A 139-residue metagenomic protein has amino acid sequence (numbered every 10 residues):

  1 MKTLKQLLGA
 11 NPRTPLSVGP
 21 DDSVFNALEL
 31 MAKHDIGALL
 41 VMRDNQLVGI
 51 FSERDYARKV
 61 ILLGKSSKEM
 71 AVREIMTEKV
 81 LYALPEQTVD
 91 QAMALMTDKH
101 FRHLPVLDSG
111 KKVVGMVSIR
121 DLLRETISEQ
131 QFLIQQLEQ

Functional and structural regions predicted by a protein language model:
M1-R13, S52-T97, I119-Q139: Tandem CBS (Bateman) regulatory domains
T3-V48: A positional/architectural concept
T14-S17, Q46-L47, K65, Y82 (+1 more regions): Short, flexible active-site loop motifs that bind/organize anionic cofactors or intermediates
S17-D35, Y82-H100, L107: The conserved cystathionine-beta-synthase
M31-H34, L39-D55, M96, L104-R120: A glycine-centered beta-loop-beta connector
